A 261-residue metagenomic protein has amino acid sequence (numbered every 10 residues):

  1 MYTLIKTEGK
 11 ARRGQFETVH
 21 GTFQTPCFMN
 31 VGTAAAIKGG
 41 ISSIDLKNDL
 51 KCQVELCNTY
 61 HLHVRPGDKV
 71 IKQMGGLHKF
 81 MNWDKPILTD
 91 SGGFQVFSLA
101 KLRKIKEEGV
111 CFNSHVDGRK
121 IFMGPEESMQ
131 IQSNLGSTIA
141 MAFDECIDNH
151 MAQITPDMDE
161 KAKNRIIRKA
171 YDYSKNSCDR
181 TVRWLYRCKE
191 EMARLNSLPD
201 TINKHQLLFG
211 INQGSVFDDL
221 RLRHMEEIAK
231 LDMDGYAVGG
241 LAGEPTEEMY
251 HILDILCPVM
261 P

Functional and structural regions predicted by a protein language model:
M1-T201: Non-catalytic, usually N-terminal nucleic-acid engagement modules in DNA/RNA processing proteins
D179, E191, L195, N203 (+1 more regions): Glycine-rich phosphate/ribose-binding loops and adjacent secondary-structure elements that form binding surfaces
